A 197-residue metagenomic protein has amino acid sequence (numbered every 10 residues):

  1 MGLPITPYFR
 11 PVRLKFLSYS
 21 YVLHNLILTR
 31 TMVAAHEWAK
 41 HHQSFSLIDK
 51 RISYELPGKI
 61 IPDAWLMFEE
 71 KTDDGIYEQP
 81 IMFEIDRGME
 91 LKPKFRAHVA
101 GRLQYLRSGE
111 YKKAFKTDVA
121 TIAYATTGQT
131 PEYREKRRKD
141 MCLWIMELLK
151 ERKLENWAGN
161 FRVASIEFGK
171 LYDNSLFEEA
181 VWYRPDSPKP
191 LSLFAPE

Functional and structural regions predicted by a protein language model:
G2-E197: Electrostatic, structured charged patches in enzyme active sites and in nucleic-acid/phosphate-binding
